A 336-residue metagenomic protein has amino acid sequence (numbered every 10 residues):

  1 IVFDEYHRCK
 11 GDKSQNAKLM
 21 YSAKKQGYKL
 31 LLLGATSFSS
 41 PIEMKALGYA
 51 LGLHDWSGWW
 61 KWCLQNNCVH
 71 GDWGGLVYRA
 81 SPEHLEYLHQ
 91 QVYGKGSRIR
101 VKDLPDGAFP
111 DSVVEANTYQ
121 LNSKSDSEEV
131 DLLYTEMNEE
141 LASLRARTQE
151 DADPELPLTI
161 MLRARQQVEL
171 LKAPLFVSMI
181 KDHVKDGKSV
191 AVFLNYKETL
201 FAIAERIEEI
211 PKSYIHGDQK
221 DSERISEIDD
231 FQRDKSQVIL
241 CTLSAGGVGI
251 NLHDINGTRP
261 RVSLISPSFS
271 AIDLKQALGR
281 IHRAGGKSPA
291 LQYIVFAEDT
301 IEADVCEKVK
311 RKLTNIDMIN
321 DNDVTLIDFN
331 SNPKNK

Functional and structural regions predicted by a protein language model:
V2, K29-A35, I239-C241: Structural recognition of the conserved hydrophobic beta-strand(s) that form the central parallel beta-sheet of P-loop
D4-Y6: Walker B catalytic acidic pair
R8-G11, R283: Residues immediately C-terminal
A17-P105, G286-P289: Conserved P-loop NTPase motor "coupling/switch" region that bridges the ATPase
G27, D186-S189, K235-S236: Short, high-confidence coil segments that cap the C-terminus of an alpha-helix and link into the following beta-strand
K102-I210: Conserved helicase/translocase motor-coupling segment
L200, P211-D304, K312: Conserved RecA-like P-loop NTPase helicase motor core
P289-K336: Non-catalytic, charged low-complexity extensions flanking SF2 helicase motor domains
